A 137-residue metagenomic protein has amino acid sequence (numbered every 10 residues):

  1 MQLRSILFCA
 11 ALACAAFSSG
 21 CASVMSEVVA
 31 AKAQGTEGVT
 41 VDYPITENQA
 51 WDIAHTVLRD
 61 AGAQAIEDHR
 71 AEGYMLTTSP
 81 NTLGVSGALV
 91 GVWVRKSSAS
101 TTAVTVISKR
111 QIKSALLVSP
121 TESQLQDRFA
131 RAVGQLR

Functional and structural regions predicted by a protein language model:
M1-A10: Bacterial N-terminal signal peptides that target proteins for export
F17-G20: C-terminal motif of bacterial Sec signal peptides marking the signal peptidase cleavage site
A22-R137: Ser/Thr-rich, low-complexity intrinsically disordered terminal regions
